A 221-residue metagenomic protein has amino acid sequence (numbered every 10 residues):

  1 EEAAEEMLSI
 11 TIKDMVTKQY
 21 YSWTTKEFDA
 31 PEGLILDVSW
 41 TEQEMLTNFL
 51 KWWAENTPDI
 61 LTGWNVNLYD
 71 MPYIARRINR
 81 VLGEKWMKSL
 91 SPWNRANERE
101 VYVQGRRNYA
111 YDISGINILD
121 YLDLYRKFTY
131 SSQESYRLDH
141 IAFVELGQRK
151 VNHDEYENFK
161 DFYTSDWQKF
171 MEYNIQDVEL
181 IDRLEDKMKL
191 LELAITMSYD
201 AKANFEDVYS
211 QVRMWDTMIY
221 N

Functional and structural regions predicted by a protein language model:
E1, N67, L122: Anionic group-transfer/hydrolysis microenvironments
E1-I60: Conserved RNase H-like, two-metal-ion catalytic cores of nucleic-acid enzymes
Y20-W23, A30-L36, W40, M71 (+1 more regions): Active-site-proximal helix-loop-helix substrate-binding element of RNase H-like nuclease domains
W52, N56, W64, Y73 (+6 more regions): Generic, well-ordered alpha-helical scaffold segments in large soluble proteins
P58-N67, M197: Short glycine-rich phosphate-binding loop at a beta-alpha junction
N65, L146-K150, Y209: Core structural elements
P72-K85, S198-Y199, V212-M214: Short secondary-structure boundary/capping segments
K160-N221: Common nucleic-acid-contacting/processivity interface regions adjacent to the catalytic cores of nucleic-acid enzymes
